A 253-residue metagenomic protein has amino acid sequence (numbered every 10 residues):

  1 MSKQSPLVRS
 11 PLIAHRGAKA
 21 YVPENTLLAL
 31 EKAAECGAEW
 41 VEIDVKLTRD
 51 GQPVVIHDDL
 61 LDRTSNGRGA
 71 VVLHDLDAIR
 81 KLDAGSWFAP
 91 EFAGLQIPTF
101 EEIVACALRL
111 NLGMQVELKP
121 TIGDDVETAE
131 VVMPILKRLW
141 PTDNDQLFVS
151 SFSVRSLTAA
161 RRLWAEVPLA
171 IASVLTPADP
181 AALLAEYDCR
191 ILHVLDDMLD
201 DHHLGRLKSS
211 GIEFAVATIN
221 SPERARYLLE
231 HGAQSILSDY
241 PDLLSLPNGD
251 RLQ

Functional and structural regions predicted by a protein language model:
M1-Q253: Phosphate-group recognition and catalysis centered on beta-loop-alpha active-site segments
